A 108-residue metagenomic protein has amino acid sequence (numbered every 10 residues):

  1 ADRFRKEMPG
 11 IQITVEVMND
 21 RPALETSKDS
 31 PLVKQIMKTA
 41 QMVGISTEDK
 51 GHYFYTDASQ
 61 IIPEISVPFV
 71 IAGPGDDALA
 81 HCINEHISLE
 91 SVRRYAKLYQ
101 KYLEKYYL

Functional and structural regions predicted by a protein language model:
A1-L108: Metal-dependent amide/peptide-bond hydrolase catalytic core, centered on the "pita-bread" metallohydrolase fold
